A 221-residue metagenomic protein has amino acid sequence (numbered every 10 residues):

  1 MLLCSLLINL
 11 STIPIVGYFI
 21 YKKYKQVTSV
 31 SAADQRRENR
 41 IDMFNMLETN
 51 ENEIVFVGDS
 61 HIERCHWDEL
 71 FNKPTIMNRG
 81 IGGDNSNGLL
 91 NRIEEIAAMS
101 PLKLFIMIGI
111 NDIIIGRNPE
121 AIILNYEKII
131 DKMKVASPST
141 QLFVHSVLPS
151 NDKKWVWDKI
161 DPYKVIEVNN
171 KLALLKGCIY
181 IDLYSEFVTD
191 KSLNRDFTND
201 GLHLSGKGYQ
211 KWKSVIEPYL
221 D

Functional and structural regions predicted by a protein language model:
M1-V55, W67, M99: N-terminal secretory targeting modules
V55-V57, M77: Conserved beta-strand elements of the Class I
I62-F71, T75, N87-L124, K132 (+2 more regions): Oxyanion-hole/transition-state-stabilizing segment in secreted/luminal serine hydrolases and related acyltransferases
K73-N78, C178-Y180: Active-site regions of enzymes building and remodeling cell-envelope glycoconjugates
N78-D84: Short beta->alpha junction loops
P119-I129, D161-V168: Charged helix-capping and loop-helix junction motifs
S137-Q141: A short helix->loop->beta-strand "cap" motif at the edges of active sites that frequently abuts
P149-D221: Catalytic His-Asp segment of secreted/periplasmic serine-dependent ester chemistry enzymes
